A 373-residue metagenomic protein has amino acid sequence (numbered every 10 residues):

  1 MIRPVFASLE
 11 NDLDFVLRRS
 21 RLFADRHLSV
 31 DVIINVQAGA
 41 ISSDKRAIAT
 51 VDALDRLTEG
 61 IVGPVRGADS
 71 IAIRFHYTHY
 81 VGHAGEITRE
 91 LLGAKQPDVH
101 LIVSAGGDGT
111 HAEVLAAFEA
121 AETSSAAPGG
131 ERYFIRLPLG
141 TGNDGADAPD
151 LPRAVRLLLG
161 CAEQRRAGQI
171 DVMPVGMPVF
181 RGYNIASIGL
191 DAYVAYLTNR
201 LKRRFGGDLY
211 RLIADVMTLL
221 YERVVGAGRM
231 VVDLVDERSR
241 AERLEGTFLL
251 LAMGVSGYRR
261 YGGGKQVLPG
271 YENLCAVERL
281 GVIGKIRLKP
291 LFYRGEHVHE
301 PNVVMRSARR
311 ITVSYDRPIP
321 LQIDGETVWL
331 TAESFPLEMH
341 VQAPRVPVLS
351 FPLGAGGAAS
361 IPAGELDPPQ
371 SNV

Functional and structural regions predicted by a protein language model:
M1-A105, A112, A116, A121 (+1 more regions): ATP/NTP phosphate-donor binding region
I2-A24, D236, R243, G264-V373: ATP/nucleoside-binding phosphotransfer catalytic cores, i.e., glycine-rich phosphate-binding loops
N35-Q37, L139, R279: Cofactor-binding loop segments of dinucleotide-utilizing enzymes, especially the Rossmann-like FAD- and NAD(P)+-binding
A38-A40, L190-Y193, G257-Y261, G281-G284 (+2 more regions): Short, acidic Gly/Pro/Ser/Thr-rich loop/turn segments
T110-L115, M173, L251, G325: Conserved Motif II region of HX4D acyltransferases
E113-L115, A146-D147, G262-G263: Short glycine-/acidic-enriched loop or helix-start segments at secondary-structure transitions that form or flank
A126-L250: Catalytic core of DAGKc-family lipid kinases
V179-A195, L249-G254, R259-R260, N273-A276 (+3 more regions): Short hydrophobic-aromatic micro-motifs
